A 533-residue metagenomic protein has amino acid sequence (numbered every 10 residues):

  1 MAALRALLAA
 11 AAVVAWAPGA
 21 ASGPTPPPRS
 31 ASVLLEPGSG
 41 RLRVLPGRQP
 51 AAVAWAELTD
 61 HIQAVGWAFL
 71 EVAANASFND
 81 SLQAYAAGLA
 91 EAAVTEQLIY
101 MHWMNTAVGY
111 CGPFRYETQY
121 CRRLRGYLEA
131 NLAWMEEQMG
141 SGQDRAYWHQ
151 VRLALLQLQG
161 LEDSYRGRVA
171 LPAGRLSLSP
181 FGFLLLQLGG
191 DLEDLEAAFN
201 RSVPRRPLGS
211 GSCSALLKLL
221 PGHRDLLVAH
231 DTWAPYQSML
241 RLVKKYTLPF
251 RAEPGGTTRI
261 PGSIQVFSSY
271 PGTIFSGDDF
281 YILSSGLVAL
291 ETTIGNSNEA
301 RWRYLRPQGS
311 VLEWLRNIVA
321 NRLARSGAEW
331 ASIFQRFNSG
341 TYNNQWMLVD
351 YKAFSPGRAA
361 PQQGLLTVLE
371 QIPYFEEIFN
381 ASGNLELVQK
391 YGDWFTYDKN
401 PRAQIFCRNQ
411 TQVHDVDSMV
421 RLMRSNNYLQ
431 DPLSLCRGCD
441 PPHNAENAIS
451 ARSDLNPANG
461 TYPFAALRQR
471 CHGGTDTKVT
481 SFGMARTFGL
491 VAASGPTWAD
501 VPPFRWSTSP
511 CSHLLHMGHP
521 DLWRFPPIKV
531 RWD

Functional and structural regions predicted by a protein language model:
M1-A11: Classical eukaryotic N-terminal signal peptides for Sec-dependent ER targeting/secretion, especially the positively
A15-L226, P235-S238, L248-F275, G286 (+3 more regions): C-terminus-biased signal that marks the final domain/tail of proteins
A229: A short, cysteine/histidine-rich metal-binding "knuckle" motif
R241-L242: Short coil/turn segments at secondary-structure boundaries
F280-Y281, N298: Intrinsically disordered, low-complexity transcriptional activation domains of eukaryotic transcription factors
